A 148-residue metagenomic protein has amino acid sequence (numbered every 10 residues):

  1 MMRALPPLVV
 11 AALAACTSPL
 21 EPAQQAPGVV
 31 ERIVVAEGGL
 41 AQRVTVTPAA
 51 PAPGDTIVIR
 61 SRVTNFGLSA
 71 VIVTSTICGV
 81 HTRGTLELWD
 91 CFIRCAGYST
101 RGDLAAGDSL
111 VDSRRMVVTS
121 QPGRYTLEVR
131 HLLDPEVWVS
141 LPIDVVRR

Functional and structural regions predicted by a protein language model:
L13-A15: C-terminal motif of bacterial Sec signal peptides marking the signal peptidase cleavage site
T17-P19: Bacterial signal peptide processing site
Q25-P51: Low-complexity, acidic Ser/Thr/Pro/Gly-rich terminal tails and inter-domain linkers that flank the onset of structured
D55-I59: Structural beta-strand segments of beta-rich domains
V63-G67: Asparagine-centered strand-capping/turn motif at beta-strand->loop junctions
L68-A106: The feature marks short-to-medium sequence segments in extracytoplasmic or secretory-pathway proteins
M116-P122: Short, surface-exposed loop/turn segments at beta-strand-coil junctions that are enriched for proline with nearby
G123-H131: A short tyrosine-centered beta-strand micro-motif
